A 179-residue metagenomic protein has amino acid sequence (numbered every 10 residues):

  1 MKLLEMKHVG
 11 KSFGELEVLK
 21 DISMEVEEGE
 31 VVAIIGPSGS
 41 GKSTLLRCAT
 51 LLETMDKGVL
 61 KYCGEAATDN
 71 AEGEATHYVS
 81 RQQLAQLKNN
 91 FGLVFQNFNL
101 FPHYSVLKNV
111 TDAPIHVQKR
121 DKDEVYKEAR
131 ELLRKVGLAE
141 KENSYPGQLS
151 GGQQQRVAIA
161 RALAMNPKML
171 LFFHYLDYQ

Functional and structural regions predicted by a protein language model:
K2-Q179: ABC family nucleotide-binding domain
